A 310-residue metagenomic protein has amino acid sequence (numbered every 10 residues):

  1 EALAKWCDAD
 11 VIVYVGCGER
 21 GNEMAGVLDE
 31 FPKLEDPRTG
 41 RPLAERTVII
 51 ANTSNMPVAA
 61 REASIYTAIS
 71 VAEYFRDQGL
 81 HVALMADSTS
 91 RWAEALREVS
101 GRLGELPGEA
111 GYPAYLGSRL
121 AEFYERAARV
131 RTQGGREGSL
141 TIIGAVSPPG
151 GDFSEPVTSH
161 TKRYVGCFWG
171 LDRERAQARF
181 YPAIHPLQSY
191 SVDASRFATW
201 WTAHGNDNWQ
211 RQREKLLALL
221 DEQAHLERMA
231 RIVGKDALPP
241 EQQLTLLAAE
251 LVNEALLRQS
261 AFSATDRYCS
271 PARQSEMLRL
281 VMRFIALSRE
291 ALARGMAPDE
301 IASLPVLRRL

Functional and structural regions predicted by a protein language model:
E1-V306: P-loop NTPase catalytic core
R309-L310: Charged, long alpha-helical assembly modules
